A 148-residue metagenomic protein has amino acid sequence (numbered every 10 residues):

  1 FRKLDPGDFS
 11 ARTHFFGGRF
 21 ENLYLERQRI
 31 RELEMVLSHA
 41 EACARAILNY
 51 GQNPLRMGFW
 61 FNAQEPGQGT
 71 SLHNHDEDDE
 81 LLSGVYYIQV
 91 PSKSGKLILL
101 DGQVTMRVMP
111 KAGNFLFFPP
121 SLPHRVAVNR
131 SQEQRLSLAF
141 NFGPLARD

Functional and structural regions predicted by a protein language model:
F1-Q52: Non-heme Fe(II)/2-oxoglutarate
R29, L33, E77, S131: Aromatic-acidic/polar surface patches that form glycan- and anion
Y50-A127, E133-S137, G143-L145: Catalytic core of non-heme Fe(II) oxygenases with the double-stranded beta-helix
